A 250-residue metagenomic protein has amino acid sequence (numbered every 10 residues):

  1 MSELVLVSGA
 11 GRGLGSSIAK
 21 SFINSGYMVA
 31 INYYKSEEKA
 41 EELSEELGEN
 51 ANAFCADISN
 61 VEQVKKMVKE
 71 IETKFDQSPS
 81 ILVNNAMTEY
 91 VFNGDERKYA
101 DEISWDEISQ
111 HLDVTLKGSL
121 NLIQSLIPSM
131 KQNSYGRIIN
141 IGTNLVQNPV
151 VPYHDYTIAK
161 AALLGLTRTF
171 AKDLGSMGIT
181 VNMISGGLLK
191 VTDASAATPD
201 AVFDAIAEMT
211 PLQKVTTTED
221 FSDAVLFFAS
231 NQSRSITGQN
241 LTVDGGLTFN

Functional and structural regions predicted by a protein language model:
G11-G13: Conserved glycine-rich cofactor-binding loop
E41, E96-K98, S176, M183-T210 (+1 more regions): A glycine/serine/threonine-rich, flexible loop-to-helix segment that serves as the NAD(P) cofactor-binding "lid"
K65, M87-S109, P152-D155, A194-T198: Conserved mid-core segment of classical short-chain dehydrogenase/reductases
S80, D101-L120, Y135, I139 (+2 more regions): Catalytic Tyr-X3-Lys loop
I123, A159, T167: Active-site helix of classical SDR
P128, K172-D173, R234: Alpha-helical segment proximal to the catalytic Tyr-Lys
N148, E208, L226, T237-N250: Short C-terminal tail/terminal secondary-structure segment of NAD(P)H-dependent dehydrogenase/reductase domains
G175, T180, I236-G238: Short, small/polar-rich loop/turn modules that mediate ligand/substrate recognition or access, typified
